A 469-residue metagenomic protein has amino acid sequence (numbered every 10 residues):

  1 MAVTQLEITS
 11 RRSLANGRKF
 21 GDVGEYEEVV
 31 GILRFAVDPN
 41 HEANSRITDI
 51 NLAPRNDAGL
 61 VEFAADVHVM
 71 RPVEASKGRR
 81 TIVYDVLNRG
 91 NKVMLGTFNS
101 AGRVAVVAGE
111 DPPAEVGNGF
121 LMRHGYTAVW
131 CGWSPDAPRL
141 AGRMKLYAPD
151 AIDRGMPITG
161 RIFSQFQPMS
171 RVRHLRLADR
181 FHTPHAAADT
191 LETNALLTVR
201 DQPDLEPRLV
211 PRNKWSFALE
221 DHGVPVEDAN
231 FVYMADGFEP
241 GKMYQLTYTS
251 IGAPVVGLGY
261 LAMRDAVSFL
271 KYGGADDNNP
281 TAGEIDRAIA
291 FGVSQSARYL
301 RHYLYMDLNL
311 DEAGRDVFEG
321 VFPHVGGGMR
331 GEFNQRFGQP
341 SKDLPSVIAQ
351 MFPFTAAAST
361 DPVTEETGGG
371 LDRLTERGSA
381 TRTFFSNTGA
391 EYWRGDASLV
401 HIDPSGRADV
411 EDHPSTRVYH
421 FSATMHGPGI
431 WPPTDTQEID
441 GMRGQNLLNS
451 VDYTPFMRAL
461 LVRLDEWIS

Functional and structural regions predicted by a protein language model:
M1-S469: C-terminal His-loop and adjacent cap/lid subdomain of alpha/beta-hydrolase
